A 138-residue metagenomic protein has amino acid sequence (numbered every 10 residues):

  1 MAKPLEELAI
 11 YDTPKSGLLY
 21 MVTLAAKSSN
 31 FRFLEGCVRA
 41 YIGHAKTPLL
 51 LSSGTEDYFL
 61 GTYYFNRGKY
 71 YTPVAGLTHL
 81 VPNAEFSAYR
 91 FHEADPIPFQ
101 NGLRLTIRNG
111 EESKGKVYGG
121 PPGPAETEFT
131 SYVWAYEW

Functional and structural regions predicted by a protein language model:
M1-W138: Beta-strand-centric surfaces of beta-sandwich/beta-rich domains
